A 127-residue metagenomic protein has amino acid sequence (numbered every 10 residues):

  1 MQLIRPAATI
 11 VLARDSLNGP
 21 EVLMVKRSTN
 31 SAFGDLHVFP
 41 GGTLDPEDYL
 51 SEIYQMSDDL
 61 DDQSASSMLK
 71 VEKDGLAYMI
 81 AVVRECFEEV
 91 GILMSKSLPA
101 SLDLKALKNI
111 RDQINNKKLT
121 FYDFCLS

Functional and structural regions predicted by a protein language model:
M1-S127: N-terminal leader/linker segments that precede catalytic domains of diphosphate-processing enzymes
